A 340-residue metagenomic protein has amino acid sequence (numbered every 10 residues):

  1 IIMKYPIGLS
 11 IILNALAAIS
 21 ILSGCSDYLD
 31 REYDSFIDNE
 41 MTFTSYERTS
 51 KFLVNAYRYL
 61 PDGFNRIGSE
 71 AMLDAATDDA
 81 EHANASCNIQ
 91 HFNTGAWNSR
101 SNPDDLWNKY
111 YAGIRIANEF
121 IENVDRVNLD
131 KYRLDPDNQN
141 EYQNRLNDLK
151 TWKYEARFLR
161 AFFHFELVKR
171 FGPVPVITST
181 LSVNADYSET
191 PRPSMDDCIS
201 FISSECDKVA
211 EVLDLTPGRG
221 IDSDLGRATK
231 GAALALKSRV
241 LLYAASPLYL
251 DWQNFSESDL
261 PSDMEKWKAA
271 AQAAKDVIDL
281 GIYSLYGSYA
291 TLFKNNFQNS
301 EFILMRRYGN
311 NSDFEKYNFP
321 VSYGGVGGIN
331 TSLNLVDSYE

Functional and structural regions predicted by a protein language model:
I2-I12: Bacterial N-terminal signal peptides that target proteins for export
I12-S20: Bacterial N-terminal signal peptides
L22-G24: C-terminal motif of bacterial Sec signal peptides marking the signal peptidase cleavage site
S26-N88, V174, I199, R227-E340: An aromatic- and glycine-enriched ligand-binding surface/loop that stacks and positions planar moieties
I37-F43, S99-W107, A185-P193, D224 (+1 more regions): Second-shell loop/turn segments in exported
S50, V54-D62, N84-F171, Y187-S200 (+1 more regions): Conserved, well-structured interaction surfaces
V127, E166, R170-P173, S179 (+4 more regions): Alpha-solenoid helical repeat scaffolds
K131-L146, P173-R192, L248-K268: Short coil/linker segments at helix-helix boundaries
